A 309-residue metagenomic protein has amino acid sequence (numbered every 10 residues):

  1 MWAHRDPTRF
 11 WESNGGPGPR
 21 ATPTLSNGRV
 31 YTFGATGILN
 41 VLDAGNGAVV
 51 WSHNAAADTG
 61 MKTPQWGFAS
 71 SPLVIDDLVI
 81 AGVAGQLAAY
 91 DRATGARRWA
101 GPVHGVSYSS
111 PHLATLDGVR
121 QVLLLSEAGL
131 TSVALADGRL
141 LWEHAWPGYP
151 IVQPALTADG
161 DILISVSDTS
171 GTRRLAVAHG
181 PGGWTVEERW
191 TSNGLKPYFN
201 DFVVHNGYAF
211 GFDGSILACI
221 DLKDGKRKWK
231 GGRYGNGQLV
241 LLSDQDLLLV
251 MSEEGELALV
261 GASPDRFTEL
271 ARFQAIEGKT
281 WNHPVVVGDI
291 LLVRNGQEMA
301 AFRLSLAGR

Functional and structural regions predicted by a protein language model:
A3-T24, S52-V74, A84, R98-V119 (+6 more regions): Extracytoplasmic beta-rich repeat domains
N14-V49, H53: Hydrophobic alpha-helical hairpins/lids featuring a short glycine-rich hinge
A35, A84, E127, S167-D168 (+6 more regions): Short loop/turn segments immediately following the C-termini of beta-strands
D43-N46, N54, D91-T94, A134-D137 (+4 more regions): Short loop/turn segments that connect beta-strands within beta-propeller blades
S170, G255, K279-R309: Blade-level signature of beta-propeller repeat domains, shared across WD40, Kelch, NHL, RCC1 and BNR/Asp-box propellers
S170-G171, S192-A262: Loop/turn-rich, solvent-exposed surfaces of beta-rich toroidal or solenoidal domains
